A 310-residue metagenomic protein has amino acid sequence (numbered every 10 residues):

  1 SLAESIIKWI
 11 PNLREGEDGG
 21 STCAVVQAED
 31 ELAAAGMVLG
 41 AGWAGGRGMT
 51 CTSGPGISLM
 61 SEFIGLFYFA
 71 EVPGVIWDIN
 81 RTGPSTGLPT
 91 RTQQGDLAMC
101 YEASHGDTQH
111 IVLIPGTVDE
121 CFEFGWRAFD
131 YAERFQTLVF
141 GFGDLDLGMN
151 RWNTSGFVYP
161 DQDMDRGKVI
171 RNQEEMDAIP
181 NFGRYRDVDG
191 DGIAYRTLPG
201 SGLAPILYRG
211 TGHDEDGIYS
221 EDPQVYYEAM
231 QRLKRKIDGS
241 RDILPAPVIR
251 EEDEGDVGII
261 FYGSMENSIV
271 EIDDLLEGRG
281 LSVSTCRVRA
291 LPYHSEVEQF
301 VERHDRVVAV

Functional and structural regions predicted by a protein language model:
S1, L32, G54-S58, T117-E120 (+2 more regions): Gly/Ser/Thr-rich loops at beta-strand to alpha-helix junctions that form or flank small-molecule/cofactor-binding
S1-A103, Q109-H110, P115: Thiamine diphosphate
I10-P11, A44-R47, Y68-E71, Q93-L97 (+5 more regions): Short, low-complexity, polar/charged sequence segments that are solvent-exposed and flexible
A24, M49-T52, S85-T90, I114-V118 (+3 more regions): Short linear motifs at secondary-structure transitions and domain/linker junctions
G54-P55, I76-N80, E102-G106, V139-F142 (+2 more regions): Short, surface-exposed, polar/charged, turn-prone segments marking secondary-structure boundaries
G83-S85, E120-C121, G148-R151: Short, well-ordered, mixed-charge alpha-helical segments that flank or form enzyme active sites
D107-D130: Active-site/ligand-binding-proximal alpha/beta "capping" segment
F124, F129-V310: Flexible, low-complexity linker and terminal segments
